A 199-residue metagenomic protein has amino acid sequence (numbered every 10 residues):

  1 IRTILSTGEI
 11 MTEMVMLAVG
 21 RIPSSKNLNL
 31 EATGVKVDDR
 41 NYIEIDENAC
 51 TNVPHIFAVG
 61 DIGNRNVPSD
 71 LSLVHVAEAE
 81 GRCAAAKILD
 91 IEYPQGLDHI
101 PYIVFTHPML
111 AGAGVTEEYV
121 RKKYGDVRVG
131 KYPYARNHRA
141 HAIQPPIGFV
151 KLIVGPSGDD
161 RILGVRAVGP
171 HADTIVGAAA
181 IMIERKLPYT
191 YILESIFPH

Functional and structural regions predicted by a protein language model:
I1, E13, P54, G148-V150 (+1 more regions): Change "...and in nucleic-acid phosphodiester-cleaving endonucleases..." to "...and in nucleic-acid processing enzymes
I1-R2, S6, S69-E78, A84-Y119: Rossmann-like dinucleotide-binding cores of NAD(P)H-dependent redox enzymes
R2-I4, E44, K151: Residue-level detector of beta-strand face positions
L5-T7, E47, V154-P156: Short acidic, glycine-rich loop/turn motifs
I10-I88: FAD-site-proximal beta/loop scaffold in flavoenzymes
V15, D38, H99, I147-F149 (+1 more regions): Short beta-strand-initiation
I62, I100, Y134: Hydrophobic pocket-lining residues within nucleotide cofactor-binding pockets
L89, P94, F105-T116, R121-H199: Flexible, glycine-rich terminal cap/loop adjacent to redox cofactors in electron-transfer oxidoreductases
